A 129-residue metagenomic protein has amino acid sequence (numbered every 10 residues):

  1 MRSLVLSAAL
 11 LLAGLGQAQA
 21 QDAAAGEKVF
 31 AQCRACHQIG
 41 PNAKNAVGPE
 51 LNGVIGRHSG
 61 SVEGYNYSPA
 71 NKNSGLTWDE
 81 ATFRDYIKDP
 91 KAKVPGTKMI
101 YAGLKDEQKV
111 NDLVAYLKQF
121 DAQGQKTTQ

Functional and structural regions predicted by a protein language model:
L4, A9-A18: Hydrophobic h-region of N-terminal signal peptides that target proteins for export in Gram-negative bacteria
Q21-N66, K72-T77, K88-T97, F120-Q129: Periplasmic/extracellular electron-transfer cofactor-ligation site, primarily the c-type cytochrome heme-c attachment
L113-D121: Intrinsically disordered, low-complexity glycine/proline-rich and charged
